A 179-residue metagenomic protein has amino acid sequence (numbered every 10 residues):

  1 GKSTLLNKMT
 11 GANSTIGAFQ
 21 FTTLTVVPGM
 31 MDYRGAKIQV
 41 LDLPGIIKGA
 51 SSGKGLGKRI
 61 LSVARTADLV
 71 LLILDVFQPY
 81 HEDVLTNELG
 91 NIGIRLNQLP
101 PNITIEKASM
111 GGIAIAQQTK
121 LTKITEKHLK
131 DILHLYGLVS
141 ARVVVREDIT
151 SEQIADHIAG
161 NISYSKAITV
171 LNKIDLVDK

Functional and structural regions predicted by a protein language model:
G1-K54, K58-L99, I103-A108: Conserved G1/Walker A P-loop phosphate-binding module
L43, L72-F77, L99-E126, I132-L135 (+2 more regions): G-domain G4 guanine-recognition motif of GTPases
D68, S165-K166: Short coil/turn segments at beta-strand junctions that form active-site/ligand-binding loops
E82, E126-L129, S151: Alpha-helix initiation and N-capping motif
V139: Short glycine/proline- and acidic residue-enriched helix-loop micro-motifs that form flexible lids or anion-recognition
D148-I158: Phosphate-interacting basic helix/loop segments used at nucleotide- and nucleic-acid interfaces
N161-I162: Short, conserved loop/helix-junction motifs that constitute active-site signature segments in enzyme catalytic cores
